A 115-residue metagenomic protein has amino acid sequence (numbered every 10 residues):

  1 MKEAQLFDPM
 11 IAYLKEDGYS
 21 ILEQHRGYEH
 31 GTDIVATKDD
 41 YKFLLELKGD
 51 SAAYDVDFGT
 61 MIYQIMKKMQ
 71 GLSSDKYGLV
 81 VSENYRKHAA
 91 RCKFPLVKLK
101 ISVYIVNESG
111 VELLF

Functional and structural regions predicted by a protein language model:
M1-Y28, T37-D39: Acidic-basic catalytic patches of nuclease active cores, encompassing PD-(D/E)XK and other metal-cofactor nuclease
Q5, I105, S109-F115: Short, basic/aromatic-enriched C-terminal tail that caps enzymatic domains
F7, H30, M61-Q64, H88: Amphipathic coiled-coil/heptad-repeat helices and related helical stalk/stem segments that mediate oligomerization
I11, I65, C92-F94: Short amphipathic alpha-helical segments and helix-helix/interface helices
H30-T32, I101: Change "...and in nucleic-acid phosphodiester-cleaving endonucleases..." to "...and in nucleic-acid processing enzymes
I34-A36, D40-A52, K68: Conserved catalytic cores of phosphodiester-cleaving nucleases, focusing on short active-site segments
D50-L72: Mg2+/Mn2+-dependent nuclease catalytic core
M69-E108: Nucleic-acid nuclease catalytic cores
